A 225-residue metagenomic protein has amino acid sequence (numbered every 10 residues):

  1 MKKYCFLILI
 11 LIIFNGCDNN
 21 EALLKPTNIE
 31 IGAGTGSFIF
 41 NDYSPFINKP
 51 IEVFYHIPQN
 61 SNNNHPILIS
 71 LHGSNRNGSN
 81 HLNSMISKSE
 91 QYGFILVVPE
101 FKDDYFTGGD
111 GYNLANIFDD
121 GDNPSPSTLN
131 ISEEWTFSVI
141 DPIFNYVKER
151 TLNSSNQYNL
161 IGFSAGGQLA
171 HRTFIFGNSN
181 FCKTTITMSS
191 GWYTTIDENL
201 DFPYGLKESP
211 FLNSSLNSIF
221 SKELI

Functional and structural regions predicted by a protein language model:
M1-Y4, D18: Positively charged n-region of N-terminal signal peptides that target proteins for export
Y4-F14: Sec-dependent N-terminal signal peptides
C17-I67, S79-N80, Q91-I95, P124-T128 (+5 more regions): A domain-start/cap signature at the N-terminus of enzymes
H72-R76: Active-site glycine-rich loops that stabilize anionic/oxyanionic intermediates across multiple enzyme folds
G78-M85, F101: The serine-hydrolase catalytic nucleophile loop
Y92-T107: Conserved alpha/beta-hydrolase
I117-N153, Y158: Alpha/beta-hydrolase active-site loop
N156, I219-I225: Short, proline-enriched alpha-helix->beta-strand connector loops that line the catalytic pocket of alpha/beta-hydrolase
